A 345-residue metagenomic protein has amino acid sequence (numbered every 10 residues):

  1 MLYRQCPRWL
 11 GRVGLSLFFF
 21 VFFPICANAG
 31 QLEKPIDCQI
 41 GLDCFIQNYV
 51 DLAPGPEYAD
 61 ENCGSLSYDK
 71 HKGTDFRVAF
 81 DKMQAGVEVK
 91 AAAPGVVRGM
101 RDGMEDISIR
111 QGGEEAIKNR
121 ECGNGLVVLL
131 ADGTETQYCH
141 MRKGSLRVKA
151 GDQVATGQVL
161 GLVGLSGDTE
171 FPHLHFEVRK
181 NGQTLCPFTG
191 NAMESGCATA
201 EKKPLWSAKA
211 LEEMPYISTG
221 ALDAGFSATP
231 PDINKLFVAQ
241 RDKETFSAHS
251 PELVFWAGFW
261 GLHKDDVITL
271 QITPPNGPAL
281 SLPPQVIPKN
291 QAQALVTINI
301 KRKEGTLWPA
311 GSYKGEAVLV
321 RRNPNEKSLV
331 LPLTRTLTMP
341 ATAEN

Functional and structural regions predicted by a protein language model:
V13-P24: Bacterial N-terminal signal peptides
A27-G123, T156, C197-W256, G261-K264: Surface-exposed, glycine-biased beta-strand/turn segments
F76, E114-L129, M141, D152-S218: Conserved, short, structured surface segments that act as functional micro-motifs
K82-G86, K90, T134-G157: Short histidine-centered loop motifs in beta-beta connectors
L280-Q291: Solvent-exposed serine/threonine-rich low-complexity stretches and specific carbohydrate-binding patches
K289-K303: Aromatic sugar-binding surface patches on proteins that engage polysaccharides or sugar-phosphate polymers
W308-V320: A short tyrosine-centered beta-strand micro-motif
N325-N345: Short beta-strand elements
